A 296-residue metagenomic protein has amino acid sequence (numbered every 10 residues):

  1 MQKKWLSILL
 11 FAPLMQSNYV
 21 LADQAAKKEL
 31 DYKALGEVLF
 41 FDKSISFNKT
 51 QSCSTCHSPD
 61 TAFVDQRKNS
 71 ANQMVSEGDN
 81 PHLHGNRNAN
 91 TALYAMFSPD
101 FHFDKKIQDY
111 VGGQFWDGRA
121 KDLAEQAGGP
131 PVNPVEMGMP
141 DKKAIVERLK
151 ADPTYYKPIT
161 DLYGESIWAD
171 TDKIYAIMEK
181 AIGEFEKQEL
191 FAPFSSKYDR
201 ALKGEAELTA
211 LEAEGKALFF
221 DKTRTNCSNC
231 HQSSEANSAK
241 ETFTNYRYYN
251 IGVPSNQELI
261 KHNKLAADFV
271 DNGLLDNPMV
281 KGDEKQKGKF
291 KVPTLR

Functional and structural regions predicted by a protein language model:
M1-L39, P134, P140-K222, Q232-K240: Post-cleavage N-terminal segment of exported redox proteins
D23-A124, F194-R296: Short glycine/threonine-rich turn/loop motifs
D79-Y163, I167-K187, D283-Q286: Periplasmic c-type cytochrome electron-transfer domains
